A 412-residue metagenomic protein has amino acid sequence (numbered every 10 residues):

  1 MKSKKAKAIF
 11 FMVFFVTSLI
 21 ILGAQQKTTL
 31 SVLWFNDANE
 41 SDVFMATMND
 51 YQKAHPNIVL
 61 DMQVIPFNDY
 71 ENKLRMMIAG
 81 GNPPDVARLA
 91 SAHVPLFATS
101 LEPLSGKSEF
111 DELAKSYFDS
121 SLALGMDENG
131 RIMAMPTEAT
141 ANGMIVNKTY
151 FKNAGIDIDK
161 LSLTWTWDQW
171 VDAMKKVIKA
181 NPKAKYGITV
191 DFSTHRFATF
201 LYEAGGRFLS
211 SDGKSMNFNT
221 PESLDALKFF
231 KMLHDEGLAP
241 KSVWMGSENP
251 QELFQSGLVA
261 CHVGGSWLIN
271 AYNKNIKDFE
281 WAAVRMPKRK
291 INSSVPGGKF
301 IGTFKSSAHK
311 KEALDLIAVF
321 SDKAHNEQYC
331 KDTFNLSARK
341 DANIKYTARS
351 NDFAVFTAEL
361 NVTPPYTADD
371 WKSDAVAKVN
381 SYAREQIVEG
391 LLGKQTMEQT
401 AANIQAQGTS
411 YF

Functional and structural regions predicted by a protein language model:
K27-D37, I58-Q63, D85-V86, M133 (+1 more regions): Short, well-ordered beta-strand elements
A46, D50-Y117, T149-G155, L253 (+4 more regions): Extracytoplasmic "Venus flytrap"/periplasmic binding protein-like
A90-G143, D168-A173, F200, D278 (+2 more regions): Hinge/lid segment of periplasmic solute-binding proteins
S105-Y117, K160-L163, N181-P182, Y186-G187 (+5 more regions): Short, solvent-exposed loop/beta-turn-alpha elements that line the ligand-binding surface or hinge of extracytoplasmic
I132-T137, N142, K152, D168-M216 (+1 more regions): Extracytoplasmic/periplasmic solute-binding protein
I145-K148, P296-A308: A bilobed periplasmic-binding-protein/Venus flytrap-type ligand-binding module shared by bacterial periplasmic
V171-K176, G213-V243: Glycine-centered hinge/linker elements that transmit conformational signals in sensory and ligand-binding systems
K277, W281-V284, K331-E385, E389: Long, aromatic- and glycine/proline-rich binding clefts that accommodate carbohydrate-like moieties
